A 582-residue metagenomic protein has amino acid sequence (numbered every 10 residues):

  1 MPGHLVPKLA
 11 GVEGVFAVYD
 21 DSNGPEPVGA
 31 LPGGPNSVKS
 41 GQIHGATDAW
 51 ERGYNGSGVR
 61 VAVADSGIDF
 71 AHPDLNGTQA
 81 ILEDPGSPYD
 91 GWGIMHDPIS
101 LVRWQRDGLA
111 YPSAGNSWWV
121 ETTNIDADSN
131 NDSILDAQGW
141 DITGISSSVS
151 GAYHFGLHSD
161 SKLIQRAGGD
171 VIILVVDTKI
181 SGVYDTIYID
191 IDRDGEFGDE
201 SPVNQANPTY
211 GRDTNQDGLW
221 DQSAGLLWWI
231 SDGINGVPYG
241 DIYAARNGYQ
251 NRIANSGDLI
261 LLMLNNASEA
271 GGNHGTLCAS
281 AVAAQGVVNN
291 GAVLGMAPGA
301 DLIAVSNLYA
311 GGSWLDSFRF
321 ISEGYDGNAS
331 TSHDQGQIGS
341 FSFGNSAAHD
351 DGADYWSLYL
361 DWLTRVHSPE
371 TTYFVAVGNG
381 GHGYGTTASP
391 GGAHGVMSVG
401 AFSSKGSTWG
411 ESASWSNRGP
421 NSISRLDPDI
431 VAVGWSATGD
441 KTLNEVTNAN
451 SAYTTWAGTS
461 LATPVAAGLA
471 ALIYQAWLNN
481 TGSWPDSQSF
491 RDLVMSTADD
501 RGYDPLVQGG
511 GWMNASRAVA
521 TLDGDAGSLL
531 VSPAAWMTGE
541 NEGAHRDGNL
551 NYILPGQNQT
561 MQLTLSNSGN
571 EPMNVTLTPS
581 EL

Functional and structural regions predicted by a protein language model:
M1-P27: Inhibitory N-terminal propeptides of secreted protease zymogens
D48-G169, L174-Y184, I191-D192, E196-N207 (+9 more regions): Subtilisin-like serine protease catalytic core
G67, N567-E571: Short, acidic/polar linear motifs in exposed loop/turn regions
Q79, Y89, S332-G439, T497-A498: Catalytic-core segments of hydrolase enzymes
G233-G236, I242-G257, A388-A471: Extracellular S/T/G-rich loop segment that most often corresponds to the catalytic His/Ser-adjacent loop
A279-V282, I303-Y309, T386-S389, G434-L506: Hydrolase catalytic cores
G336-I338, I430-A432, Q475-Q562, S568-G569: C-terminal subdomain of the subtilisin-like protease fold in secreted/lumenal serine endopeptidases
N570-L582: Short acidic, flexible loop segments centered on an aromatic residue
